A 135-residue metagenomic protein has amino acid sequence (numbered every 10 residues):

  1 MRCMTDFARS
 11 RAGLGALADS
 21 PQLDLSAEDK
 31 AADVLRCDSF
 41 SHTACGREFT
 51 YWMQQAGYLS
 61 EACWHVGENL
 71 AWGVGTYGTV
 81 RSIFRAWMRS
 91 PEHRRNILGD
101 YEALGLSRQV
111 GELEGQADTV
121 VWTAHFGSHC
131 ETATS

Functional and structural regions predicted by a protein language model:
M1-Q54, Y58, D100-G105, Q109-G111: Short, well-ordered surface patches within globular domains
F49-C130: A well-ordered secondary-structure block
T134-S135: Short, solvent-exposed mixed-charge patches
